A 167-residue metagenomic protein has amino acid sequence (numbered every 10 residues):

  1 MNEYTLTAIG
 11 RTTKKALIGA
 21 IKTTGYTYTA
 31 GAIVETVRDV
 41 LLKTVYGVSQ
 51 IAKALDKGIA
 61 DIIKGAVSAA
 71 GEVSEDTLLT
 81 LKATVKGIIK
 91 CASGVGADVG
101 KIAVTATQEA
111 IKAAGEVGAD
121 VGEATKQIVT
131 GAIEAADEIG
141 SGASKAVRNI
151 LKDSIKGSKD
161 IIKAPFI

Functional and structural regions predicted by a protein language model:
M1-I167: Extended, low-complexity, charged alpha-helical tracts that assemble into coiled-coils or amphipathic helices used
